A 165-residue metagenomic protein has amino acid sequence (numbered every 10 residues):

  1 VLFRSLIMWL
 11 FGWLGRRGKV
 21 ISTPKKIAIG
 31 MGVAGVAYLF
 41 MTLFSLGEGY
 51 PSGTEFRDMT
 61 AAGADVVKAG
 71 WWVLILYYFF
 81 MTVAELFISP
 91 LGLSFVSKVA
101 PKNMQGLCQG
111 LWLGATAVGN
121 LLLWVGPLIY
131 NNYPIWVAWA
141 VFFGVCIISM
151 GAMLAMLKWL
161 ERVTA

Functional and structural regions predicted by a protein language model:
W13-G32: Cytoplasmic membrane-interface "Motif A"-like loop-to-helix N-cap segments of 12-TM Major Facilitator Superfamily
I29, W136-K158: Symmetry-related core transmembrane helices of the 12-TM Major Facilitator Superfamily/SLC fold
I29-V66: C-terminal ends and interior cores of transmembrane alpha-helices in multi-pass membrane transporters/permeases
G32, F79, G110-G114, V118 (+1 more regions): Transmembrane alpha-helical cores of Major Facilitator Superfamily
V36-L43, A117-I129: A gly/Pro-rich, aromatic-decorated transmembrane alpha-helix motif that marks the paired, flexible gating helices
W72, K102-L111: Loop-to-transmembrane helix entry/capping segments in MFS-fold secondary transporters and related SLC/MFSD carriers
L86-A100: Intracellular juxtamembrane helix-capping segments at the cytosolic ends of symmetry-related transmembrane helices
